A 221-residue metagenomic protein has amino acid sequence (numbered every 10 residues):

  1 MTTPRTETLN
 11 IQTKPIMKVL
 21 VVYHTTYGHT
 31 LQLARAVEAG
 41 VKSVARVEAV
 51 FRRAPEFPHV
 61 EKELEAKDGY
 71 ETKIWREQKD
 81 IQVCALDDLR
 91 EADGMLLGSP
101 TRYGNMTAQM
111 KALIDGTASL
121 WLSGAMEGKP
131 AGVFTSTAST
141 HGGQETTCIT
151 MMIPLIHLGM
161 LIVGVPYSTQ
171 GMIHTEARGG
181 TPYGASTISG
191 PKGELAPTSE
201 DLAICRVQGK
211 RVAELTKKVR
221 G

Functional and structural regions predicted by a protein language model:
T2-A125, P191-G221: N-terminal beta1-alpha1-beta2 submodule of the flavodoxin-like/Rossmannoid cofactor-binding fold
Y23-Y27, Y103, F134, Y167 (+1 more regions): Aromatic side chains
G40, G94, G142-G143, V163 (+2 more regions): Glycine-centered flexibility motif
V50-V60, Y167-T181: Short connector loops at secondary-structure junctions
A112-G116, M151, G180: Short, surface-exposed, charged loop/turn segments at secondary-structure junctions
E127-R178: Short, glycine-/small-residue-rich phosphate/pyrophosphate-handling segment
F134-S136, S189-E194: Short, local alpha-helical segments
G179-S189: Mobile gating loops/cap/lid regions near enzyme active sites that modulate substrate access
